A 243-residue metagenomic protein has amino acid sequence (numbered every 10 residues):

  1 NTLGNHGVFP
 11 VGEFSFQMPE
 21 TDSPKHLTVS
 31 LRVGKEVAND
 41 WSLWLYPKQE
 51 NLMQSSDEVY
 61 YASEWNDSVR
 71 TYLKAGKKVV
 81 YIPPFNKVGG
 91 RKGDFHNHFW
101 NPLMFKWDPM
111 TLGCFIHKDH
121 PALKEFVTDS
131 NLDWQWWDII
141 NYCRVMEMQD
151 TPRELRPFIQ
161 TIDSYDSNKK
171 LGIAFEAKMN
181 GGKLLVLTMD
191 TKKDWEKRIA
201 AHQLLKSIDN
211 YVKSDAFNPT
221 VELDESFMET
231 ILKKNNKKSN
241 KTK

Functional and structural regions predicted by a protein language model:
N1-P24: Intrinsically disordered, low-complexity Pro/Gly/Ser/Thr-rich segments with frequent PxxP/GP/PP motifs and embedded
P10, V37, W65, K169-L171: Residues that act as N-cap/strand-start positions at coil-to-secondary-structure junctions
P19, P24, K87-G90, N101-I199 (+1 more regions): Catalytic beta-strand/loop cores that center a nucleophilic Ser/Cys/Thr and support acyl-enzyme chemistry
D22-E36: Short, aromatic- and glycine-rich surface loops/edge beta-strands on solvent-exposed regions
V37-K48: Edge beta-strands of extracellular beta-sandwich domains
Q49-M53, K213-V221: Short, charged low-complexity linker/loop segments at the C-terminal edge of domains
Q54-L103, K178-L187, I208-Y211: Short alpha-beta junction capping motif
A200-V212: Short amphipathic C-terminal alpha-helix that caps PH/PH-like domains
